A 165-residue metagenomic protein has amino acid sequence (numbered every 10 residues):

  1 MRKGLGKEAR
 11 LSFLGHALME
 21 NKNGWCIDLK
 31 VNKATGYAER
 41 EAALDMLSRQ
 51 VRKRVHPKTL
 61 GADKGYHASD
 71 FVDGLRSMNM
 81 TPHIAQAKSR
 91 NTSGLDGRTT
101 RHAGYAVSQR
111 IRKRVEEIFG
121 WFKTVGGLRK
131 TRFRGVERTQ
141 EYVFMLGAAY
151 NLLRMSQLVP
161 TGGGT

Functional and structural regions predicted by a protein language model:
M1-G74, M145-Y150, S156: Polybasic low-complexity intrinsically disordered regions
G6, L18, N23, F133-R138 (+1 more regions): Short capping/connector residues at structural and topological boundaries
L29, G36, V55, G94 (+3 more regions): Short linear functional motifs in flexible/disordered or boundary regions
A34, A38-E41, M46, T81 (+3 more regions): A generic membrane alpha-helix/interface feature
V55-G61, T81-A85, L158-G164: Acidic/polar loop patches that form or flank catalytic/metal-binding clefts of enzymes that bind anionic ligands
K64-R138: Helix-centered, glycine/charged polyanion-binding patches within enzymatic domains that contact phosphate-containing
V125, R129, S156-T165: A short, flexible helix-boundary coil/loop motif
